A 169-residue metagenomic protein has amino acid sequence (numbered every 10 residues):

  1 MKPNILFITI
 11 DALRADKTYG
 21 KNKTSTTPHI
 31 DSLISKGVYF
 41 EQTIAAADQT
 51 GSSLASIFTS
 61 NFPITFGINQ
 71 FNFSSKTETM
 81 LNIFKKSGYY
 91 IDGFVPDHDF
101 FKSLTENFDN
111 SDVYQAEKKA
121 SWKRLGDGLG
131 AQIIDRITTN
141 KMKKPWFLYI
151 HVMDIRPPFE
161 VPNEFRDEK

Functional and structural regions predicted by a protein language model:
M1-K169: Catalytic domains that recognize anionic headgroups
